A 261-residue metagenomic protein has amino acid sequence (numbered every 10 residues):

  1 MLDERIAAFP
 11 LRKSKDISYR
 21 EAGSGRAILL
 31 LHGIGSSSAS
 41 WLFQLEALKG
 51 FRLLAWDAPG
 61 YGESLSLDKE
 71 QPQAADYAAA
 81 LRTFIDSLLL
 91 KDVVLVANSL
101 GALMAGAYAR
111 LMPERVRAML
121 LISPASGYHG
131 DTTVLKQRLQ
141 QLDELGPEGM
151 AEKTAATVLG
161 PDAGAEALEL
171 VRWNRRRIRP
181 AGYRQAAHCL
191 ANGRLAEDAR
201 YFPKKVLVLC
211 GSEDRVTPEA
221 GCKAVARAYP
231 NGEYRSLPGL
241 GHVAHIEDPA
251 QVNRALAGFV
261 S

Functional and structural regions predicted by a protein language model:
M1-L29, K49-R52, D86, L90-K91 (+1 more regions): Alpha/beta-hydrolase fold catalytic core
K15-S66: Conserved HGGG/HGGXW glycine-rich cap/lid loop of the alpha/beta-hydrolase fold
D76-V93: Conserved acidic catalytic loop of the alpha/beta-hydrolase fold
A97, G101, A105: Gly/Ala-rich beta-loop-alpha elbow adjacent to hydrolase catalytic centers
G106-L111, R115-G146: Flexible "cap/lid" loop of the alpha/beta hydrolase fold
H129-T133, L145-Y201: Conserved alpha/beta-hydrolase catalytic His-Asp/Glu region
F202, V208-C210, D214: Short beta-strand/loop motif that positions the catalytic acidic residue of the alpha/beta-hydrolase fold
L240-P249, N253: Catalytic histidine-centered segment of alpha/beta-hydrolase-like enzymes
